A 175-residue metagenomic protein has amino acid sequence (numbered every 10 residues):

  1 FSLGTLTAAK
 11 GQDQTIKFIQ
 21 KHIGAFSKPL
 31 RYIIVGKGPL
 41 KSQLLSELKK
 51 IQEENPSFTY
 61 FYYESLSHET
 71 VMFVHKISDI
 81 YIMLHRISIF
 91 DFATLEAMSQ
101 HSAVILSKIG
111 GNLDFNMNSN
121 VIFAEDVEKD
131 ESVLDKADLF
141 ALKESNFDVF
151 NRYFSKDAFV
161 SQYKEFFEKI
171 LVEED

Functional and structural regions predicted by a protein language model:
F1-K10, I16-I19, I33: Conserved donor-binding/catalytic core segment of Leloir-type glycosyltransferases
L3-L6, R31-L45, E64: Glycosyltransferase donor-sugar binding loop
L45-L66: Nucleotide-activated donor-binding/catalytic signature segment of Leloir-type glycosyltransferases, i.e., the conserved
S65-L66, F73-S78: Short alpha-helical donor nucleotide-sugar binding micro-motif in glycosyltransferases
R86: Aromatic "clamp/platform" in nucleotide-sugar-dependent glycosyltransferases that forms part of the donor/acceptor
A103-L106: Short hydrophobic beta-strand element within catalytic cores of glycosyltransferases and related nucleotide-activated
L113-K136: Change "using UDP/GDP/dTDP sugars" to "using nucleotide sugars
D138-D175: A charged, aromatic-enriched C-terminal amphipathic alpha-helix characteristic of glycosyltransferases across folds
